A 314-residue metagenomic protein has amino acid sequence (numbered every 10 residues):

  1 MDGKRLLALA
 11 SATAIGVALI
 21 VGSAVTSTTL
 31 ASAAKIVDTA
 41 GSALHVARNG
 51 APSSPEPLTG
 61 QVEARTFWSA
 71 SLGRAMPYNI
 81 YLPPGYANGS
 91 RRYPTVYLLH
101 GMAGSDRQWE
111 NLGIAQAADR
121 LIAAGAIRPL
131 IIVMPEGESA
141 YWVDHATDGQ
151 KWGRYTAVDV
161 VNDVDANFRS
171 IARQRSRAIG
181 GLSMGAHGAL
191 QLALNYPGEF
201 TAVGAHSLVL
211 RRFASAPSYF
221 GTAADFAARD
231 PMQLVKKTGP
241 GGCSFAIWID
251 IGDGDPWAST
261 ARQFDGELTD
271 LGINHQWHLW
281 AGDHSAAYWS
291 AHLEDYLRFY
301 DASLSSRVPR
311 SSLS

Functional and structural regions predicted by a protein language model:
G3-S314: Non-catalytic cap/lid and distal C-terminal segments of serine-dependent acyl enzymes
